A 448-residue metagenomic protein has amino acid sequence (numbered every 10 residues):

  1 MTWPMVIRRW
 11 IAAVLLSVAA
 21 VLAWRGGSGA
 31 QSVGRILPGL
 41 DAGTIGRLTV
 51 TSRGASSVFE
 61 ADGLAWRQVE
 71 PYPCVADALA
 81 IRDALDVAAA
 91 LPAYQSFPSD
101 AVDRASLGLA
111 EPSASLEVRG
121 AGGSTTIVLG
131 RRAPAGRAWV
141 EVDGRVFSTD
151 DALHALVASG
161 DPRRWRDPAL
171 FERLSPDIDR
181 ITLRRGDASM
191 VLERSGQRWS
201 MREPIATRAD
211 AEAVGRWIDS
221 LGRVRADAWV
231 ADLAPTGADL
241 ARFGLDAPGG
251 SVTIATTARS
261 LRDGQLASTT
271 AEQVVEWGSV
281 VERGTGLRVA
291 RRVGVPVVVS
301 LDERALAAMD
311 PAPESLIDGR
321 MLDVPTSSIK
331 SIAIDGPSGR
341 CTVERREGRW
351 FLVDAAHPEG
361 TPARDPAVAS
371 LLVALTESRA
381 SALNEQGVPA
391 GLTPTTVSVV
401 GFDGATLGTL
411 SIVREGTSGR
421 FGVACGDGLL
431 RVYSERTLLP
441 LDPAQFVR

Functional and structural regions predicted by a protein language model:
M1-R448: A short-motif feature that recognizes glycine-rich, charge-decorated loops that bind or process nucleotide phosphates
